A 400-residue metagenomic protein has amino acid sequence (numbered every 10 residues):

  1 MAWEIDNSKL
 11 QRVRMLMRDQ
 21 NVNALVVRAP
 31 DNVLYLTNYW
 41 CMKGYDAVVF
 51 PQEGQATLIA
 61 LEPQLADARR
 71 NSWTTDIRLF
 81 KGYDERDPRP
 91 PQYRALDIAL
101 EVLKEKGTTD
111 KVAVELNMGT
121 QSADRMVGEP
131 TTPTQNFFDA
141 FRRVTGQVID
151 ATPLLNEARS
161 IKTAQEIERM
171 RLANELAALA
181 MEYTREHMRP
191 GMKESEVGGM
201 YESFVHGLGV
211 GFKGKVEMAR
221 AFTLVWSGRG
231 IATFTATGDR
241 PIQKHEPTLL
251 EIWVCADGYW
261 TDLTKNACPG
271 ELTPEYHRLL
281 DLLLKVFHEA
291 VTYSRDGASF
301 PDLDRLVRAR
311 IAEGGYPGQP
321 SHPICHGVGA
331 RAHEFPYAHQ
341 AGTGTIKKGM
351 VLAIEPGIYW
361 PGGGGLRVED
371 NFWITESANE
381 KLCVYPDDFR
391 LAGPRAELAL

Functional and structural regions predicted by a protein language model:
M1-L400: Active-site neighborhoods and metal-handling regions in enzymes and metal-associated proteins
